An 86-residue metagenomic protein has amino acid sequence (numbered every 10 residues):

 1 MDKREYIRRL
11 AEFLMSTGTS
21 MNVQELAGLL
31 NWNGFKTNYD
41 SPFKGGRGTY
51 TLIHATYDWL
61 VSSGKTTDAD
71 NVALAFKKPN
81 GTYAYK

Functional and structural regions predicted by a protein language model:
M1-R4, A27-L29: Short amphipathic alpha-helical segments, especially helix-boundary/capping motifs
D2-M21: Positively charged, polyanion-binding regions of nucleic-acid-associated proteins
M15, A27, H54-Y57, V61 (+1 more regions): Residue-level detector of alpha-helical secondary structure
M15-W32, K36: Short, charged amphipathic recognition helices of the HTH superfamily and cognate SANT/SANTA-like modules
Q24, D40, D70-N71: Residue-level detector of family-conserved "landmark" positions at structurally sensitive sites
N31-T67: Short, positively charged loop/turn segments that connect secondary-structure elements
S63-K86: Phospho-regulated, low-complexity intrinsically disordered regions of nuclear gene-regulatory and chromatin-associated
